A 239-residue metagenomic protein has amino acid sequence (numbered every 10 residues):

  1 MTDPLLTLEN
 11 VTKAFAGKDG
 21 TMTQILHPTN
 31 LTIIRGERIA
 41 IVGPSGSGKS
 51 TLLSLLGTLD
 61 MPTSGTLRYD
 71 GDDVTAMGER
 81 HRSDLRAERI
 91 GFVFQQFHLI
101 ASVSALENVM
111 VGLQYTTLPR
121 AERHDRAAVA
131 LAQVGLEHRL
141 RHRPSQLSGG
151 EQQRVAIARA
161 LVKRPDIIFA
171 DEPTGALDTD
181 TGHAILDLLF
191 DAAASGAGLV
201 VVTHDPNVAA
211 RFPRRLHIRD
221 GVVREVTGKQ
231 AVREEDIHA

Functional and structural regions predicted by a protein language model:
M1-A14, E225-A239: ABC-family P-loop ATPase nucleotide-binding domain
P4-L6, N10-I218: ABC family nucleotide-binding domain
R215-G228: H-loop (His-switch) and adjacent beta-strand-loop-beta switch element of ABC-type ATPase nucleotide-binding domains
